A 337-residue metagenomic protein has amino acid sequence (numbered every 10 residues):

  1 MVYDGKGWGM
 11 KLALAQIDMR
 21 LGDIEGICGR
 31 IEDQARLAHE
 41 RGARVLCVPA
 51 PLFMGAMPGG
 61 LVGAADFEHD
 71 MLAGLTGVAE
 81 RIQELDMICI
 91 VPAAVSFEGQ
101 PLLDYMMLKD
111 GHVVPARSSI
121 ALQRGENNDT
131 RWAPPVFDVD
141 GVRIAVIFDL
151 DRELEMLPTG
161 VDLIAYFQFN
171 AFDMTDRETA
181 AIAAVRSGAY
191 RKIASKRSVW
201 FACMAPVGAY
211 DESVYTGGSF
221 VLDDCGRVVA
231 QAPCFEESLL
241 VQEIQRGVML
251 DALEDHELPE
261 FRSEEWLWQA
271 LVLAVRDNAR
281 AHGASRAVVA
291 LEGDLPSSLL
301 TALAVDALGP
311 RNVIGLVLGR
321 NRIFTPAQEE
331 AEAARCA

Functional and structural regions predicted by a protein language model:
V2-V45: N-terminal active-site segment of His-dependent metallophosphoesterases
K6-W8, A209-R286, L303, A307 (+1 more regions): Active-site-adjacent "lid"/gating segments
I27, L37-A64, C89-I90, V161-F169 (+2 more regions): Active-site beta-strand/loop signature of hydrolases that rely on acidic residues for catalysis
A35, V45, V62-E126: Hydrophobic or amphipathic alpha-helical targeting/insertion segments
E68-I90, R152-E237: CN hydrolase (nitrilase-like) catalytic-core segments centered on the catalytic cysteine and neighboring Lys/Glu
A73, F97-L163, F172-G188, F235: Active-site catalytic loop in hydrolytic enzyme cores
V91-A93, L103-M107, P135-F137, G217-L222 (+1 more regions): Short beta-strand scaffold segments in enzyme catalytic cores
G111, E265-A337: ATP-dependent adenylation/nucleotidyltransferase module used to activate substrates
